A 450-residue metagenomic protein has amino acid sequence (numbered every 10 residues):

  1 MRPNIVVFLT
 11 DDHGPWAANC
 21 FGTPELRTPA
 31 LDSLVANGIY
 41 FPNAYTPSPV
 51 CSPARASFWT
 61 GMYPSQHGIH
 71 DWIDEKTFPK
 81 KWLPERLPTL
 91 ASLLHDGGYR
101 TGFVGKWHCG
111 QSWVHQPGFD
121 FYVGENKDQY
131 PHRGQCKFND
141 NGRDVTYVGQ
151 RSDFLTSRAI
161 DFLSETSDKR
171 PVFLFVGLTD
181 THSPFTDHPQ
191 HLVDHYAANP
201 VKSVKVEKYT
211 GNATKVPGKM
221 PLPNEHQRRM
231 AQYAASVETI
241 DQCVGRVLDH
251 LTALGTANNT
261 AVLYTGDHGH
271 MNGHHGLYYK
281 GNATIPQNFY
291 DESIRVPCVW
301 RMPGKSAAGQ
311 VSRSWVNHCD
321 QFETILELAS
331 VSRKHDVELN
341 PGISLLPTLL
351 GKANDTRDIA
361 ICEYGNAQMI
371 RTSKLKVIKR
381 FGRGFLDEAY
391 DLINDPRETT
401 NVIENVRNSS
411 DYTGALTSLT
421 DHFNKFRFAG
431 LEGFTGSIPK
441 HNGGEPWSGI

Functional and structural regions predicted by a protein language model:
M1-P3, T10, G14-P15, Y40 (+8 more regions): Long, internal low-complexity/basic segments
I5-V7, D11, L94, K106 (+7 more regions): A short aromatic-rich beta-strand->coil structural motif
V7-F8, G14-T89, L93-G102, W113 (+3 more regions): Active-site segment of extracytoplasmic enzymes that catalyze sulfate/phosphate-ester chemistry
C20-T23, I39-M62, F103-V114, E125-N126 (+6 more regions): Short, solvent-exposed turn/loop segments enriched in Gly/Ser/Thr/Pro and often Arg
W59, D128-D144, P217-N224, G245-D249 (+3 more regions): Substrate-binding rim/cap in mid-to-C-terminal beta-strand-loop elements of soluble/periplasmic
I69-K80, P84-D96, H108-A234, G444 (+1 more regions): Formylglycine-dependent
H115, D120-F121, N126-Q129, H270-K280 (+4 more regions): C-terminal cap/loop subdomain of S1 sulfatases and analogous C-terminal strand-loop tails that border
H115-G118, E125, P184-D187, H250-S306 (+1 more regions): Histidine-centered active-site microenvironments of extracellular/periplasmic hydrolases and transferases
